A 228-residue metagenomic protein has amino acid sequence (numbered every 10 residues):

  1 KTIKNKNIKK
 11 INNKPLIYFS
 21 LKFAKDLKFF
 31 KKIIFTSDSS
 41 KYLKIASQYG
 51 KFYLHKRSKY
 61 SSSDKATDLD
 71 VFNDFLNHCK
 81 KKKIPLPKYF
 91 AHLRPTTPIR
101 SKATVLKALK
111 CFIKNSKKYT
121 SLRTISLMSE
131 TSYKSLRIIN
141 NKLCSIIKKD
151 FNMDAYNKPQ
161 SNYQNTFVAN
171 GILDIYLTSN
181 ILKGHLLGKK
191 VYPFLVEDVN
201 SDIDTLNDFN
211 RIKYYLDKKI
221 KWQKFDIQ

Functional and structural regions predicted by a protein language model:
K1-S37: N-terminal glycine-rich phosphate-binding loop and ensuing alpha1 helix
F29, Y49-K51, I139: Short, structured coil segments at secondary-structure junctions
F29-I34, T120, V199-N200: Short active-site oxyanion
K31, F52, K88, T120-L122: Conserved acidic residues
D38-Y42, T178-N180: Short, polar loop motifs at secondary-structure junctions
S40-A91, R100, L106-K110: Short phosphate-binding loop-to-helix
D70, P98-K190, F194-E197: Conserved core of the sugar-phosphate nucleotidyltransferase
F194-Q228: Hydrophobic helical membrane-anchoring modules
